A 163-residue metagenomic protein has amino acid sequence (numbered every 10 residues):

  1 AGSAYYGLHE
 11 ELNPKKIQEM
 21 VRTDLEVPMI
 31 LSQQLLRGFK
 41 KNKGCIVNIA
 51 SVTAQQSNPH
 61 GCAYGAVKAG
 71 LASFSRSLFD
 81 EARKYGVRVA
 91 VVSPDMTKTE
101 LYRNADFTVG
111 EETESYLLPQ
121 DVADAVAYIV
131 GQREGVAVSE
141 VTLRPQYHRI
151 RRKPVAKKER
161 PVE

Functional and structural regions predicted by a protein language model:
A1-Y6: Conserved NAD(P)H cofactor-binding loop of Rossmann-fold oxidoreductase domains
L8-H9, N13-Q18: Substrate-binding pocket helix/loop in short-chain dehydrogenase/reductase
S32, V67: Active-site helix of classical SDR
G38-F39, Q56, S77-V87: Active-site-adjacent segment of SDR/Rossmann-fold oxidoreductases
S51: Residue(s) in the substrate-gating loop at a strand-loop-helix junction that position the organic substrate next
Q56-C62, E114: Active-site loop immediately N-terminal to the catalytic Tyr-X3-Lys motif of short-chain dehydrogenase/reductase
V87, V91-V92, V109-R152: C-terminal helical subdomain
